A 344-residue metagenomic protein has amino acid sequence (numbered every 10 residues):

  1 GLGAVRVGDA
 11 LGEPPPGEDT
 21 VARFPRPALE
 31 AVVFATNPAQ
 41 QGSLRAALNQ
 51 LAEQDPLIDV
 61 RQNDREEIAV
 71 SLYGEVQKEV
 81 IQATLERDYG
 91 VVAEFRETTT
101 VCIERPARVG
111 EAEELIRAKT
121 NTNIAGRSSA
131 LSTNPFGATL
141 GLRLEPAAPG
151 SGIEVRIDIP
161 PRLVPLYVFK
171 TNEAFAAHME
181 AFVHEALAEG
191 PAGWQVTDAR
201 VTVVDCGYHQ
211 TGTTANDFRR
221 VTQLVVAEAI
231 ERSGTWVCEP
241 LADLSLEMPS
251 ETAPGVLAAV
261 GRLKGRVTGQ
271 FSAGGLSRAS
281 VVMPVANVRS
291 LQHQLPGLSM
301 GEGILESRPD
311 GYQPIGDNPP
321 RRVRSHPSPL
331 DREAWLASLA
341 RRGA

Functional and structural regions predicted by a protein language model:
G1-A344: Accessory interaction regions appended to the cores of large information-processing enzymes
